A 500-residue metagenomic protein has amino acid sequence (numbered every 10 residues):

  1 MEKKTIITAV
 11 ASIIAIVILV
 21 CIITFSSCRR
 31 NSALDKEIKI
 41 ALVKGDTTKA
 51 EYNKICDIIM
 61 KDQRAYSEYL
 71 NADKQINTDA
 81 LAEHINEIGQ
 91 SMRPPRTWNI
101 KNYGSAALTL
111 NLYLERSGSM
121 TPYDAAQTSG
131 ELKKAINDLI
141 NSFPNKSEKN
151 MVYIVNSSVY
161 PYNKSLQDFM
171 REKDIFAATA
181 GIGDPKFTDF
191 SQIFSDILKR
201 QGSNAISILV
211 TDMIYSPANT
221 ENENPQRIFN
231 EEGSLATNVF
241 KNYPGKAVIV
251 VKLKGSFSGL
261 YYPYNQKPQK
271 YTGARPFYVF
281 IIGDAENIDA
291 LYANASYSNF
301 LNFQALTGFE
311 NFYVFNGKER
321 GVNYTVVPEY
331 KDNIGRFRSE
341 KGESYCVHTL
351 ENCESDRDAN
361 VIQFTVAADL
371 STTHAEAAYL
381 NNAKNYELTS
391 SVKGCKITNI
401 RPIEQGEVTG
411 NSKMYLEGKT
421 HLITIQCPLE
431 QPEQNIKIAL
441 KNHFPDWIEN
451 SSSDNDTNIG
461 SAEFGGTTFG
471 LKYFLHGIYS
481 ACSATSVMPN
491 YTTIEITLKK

Functional and structural regions predicted by a protein language model:
T8, P94, S158-I206, Y215-S216: Von Willebrand factor
A11-I22: Hydrophobic membrane-insertion alpha-helices, especially the h-region of bacterial N-terminal signal peptides
R30-N111, G118-Y123, T492-K500: Acidic, polar low-complexity linker/tail segments
A41, D46-N71, E148-A180: Short beta-strand-loop
E51-C56, W98-K164, I206-T211, I249-V250: Von Willebrand factor
M120-A125, Y160-S165, Y215-P225, F257-P263 (+1 more regions): Extracytoplasmic/secreted cell-surface and envelope-processing proteins
N242-A367: Eukaryote-biased recognition of electropositive, low-complexity segments and basic polyanion/acidic-motif-binding
T325-K500: Extended non-globular C-terminal regions
